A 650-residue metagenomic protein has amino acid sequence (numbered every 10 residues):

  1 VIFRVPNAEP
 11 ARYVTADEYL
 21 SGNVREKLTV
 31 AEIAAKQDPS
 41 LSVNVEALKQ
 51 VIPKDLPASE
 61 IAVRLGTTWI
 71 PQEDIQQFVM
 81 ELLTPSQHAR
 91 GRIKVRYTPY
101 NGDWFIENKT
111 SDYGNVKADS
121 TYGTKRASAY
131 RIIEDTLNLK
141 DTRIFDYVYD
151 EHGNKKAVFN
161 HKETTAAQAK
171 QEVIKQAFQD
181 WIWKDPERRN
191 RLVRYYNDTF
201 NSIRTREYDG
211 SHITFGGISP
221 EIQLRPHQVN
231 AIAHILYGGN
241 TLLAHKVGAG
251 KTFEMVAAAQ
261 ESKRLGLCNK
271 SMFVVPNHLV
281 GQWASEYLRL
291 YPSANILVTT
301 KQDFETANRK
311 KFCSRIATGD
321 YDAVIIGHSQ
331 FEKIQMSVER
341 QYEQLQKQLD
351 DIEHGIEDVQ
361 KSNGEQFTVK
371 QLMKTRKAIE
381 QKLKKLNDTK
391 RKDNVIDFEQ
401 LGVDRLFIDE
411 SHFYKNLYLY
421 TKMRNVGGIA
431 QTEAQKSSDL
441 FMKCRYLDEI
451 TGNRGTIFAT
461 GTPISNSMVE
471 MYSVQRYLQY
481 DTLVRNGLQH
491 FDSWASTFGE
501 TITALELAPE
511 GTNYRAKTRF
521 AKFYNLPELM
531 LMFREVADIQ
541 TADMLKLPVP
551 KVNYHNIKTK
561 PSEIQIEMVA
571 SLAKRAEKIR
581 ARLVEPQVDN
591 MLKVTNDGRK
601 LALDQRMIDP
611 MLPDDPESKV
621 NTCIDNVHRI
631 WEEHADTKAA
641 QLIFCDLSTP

Functional and structural regions predicted by a protein language model:
V1-S202, C268, P292, I316 (+4 more regions): Charged, low-complexity intrinsically disordered regions
S202-A244: Conserved pre-motif I regulatory segment
G238-L243, N269, D322, N453-G455 (+1 more regions): Pre-Walker A (Motif I) flank of P-loop NTPase domains
K246-A249, E254-S285, Y291-N295, I450-G455: Conserved SF1/SF2 helicase motif Ia
H278-F304, K311, R315-T318, L478-T482: Conserved helix-turn-beta segment of the N-terminal RecA-like "Helicase ATP-binding" lobe in SF1/SF2 helicases
R309-H354, K361-F367, K374-R405, K415 (+4 more regions): Inter-lobe coupling linker of SF2 helicases/translocases
D409-E410: Walker B catalytic acidic pair
L647-P650: Conserved helicase motor "Helicase C" RecA-like lobe of SF1/SF2 P-loop NTPases
